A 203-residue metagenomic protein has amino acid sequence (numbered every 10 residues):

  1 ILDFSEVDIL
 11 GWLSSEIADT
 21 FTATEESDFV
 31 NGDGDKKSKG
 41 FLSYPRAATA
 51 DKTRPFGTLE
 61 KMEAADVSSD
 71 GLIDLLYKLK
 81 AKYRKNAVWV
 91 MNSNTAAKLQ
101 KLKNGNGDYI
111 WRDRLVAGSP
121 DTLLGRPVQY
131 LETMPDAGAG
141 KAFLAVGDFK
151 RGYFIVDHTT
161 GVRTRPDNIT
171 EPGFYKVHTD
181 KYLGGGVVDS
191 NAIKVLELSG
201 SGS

Functional and structural regions predicted by a protein language model:
I1-S203: Structured, hydrophobic secondary-structure cores that serve as assembly/anchoring elements
